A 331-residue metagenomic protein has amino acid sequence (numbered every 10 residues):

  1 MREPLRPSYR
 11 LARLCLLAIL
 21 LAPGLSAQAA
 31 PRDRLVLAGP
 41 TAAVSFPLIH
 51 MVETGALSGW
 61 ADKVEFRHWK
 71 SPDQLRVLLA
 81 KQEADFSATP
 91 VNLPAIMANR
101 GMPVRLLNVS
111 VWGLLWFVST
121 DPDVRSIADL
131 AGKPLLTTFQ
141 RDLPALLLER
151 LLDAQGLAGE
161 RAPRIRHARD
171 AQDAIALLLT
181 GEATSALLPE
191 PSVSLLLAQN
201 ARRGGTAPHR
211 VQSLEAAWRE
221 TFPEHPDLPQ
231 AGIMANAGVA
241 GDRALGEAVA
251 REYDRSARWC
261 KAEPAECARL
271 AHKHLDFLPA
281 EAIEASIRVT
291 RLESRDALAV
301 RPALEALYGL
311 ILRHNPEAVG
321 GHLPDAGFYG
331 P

Functional and structural regions predicted by a protein language model:
R2-C15: Bacterial N-terminal signal peptides that target proteins for export
A12-G24: Bacterial N-terminal signal peptides
P23-P31: Bacterial Sec-dependent signal peptides at the C-terminal "C-region" and cleavage site
A30-E160, I165-A168, T184, E190 (+1 more regions): Short, glycine-/small- and polar/acidic-enriched structural segments that line small-molecule recognition paths
S58-W60, W218-P223, E293-V300: Short, solvent-exposed loop/beta-turn-alpha elements that line the ligand-binding surface or hinge of extracytoplasmic
N92-L93, A171-L270: Pocket-lining segment of extracytoplasmic ligand-binding domains
G238-H314: Secondary-structure end/capping motifs
E305-P331: Conserved C-terminal helix/tail region of periplasmic/extracytoplasmic solute-binding proteins
